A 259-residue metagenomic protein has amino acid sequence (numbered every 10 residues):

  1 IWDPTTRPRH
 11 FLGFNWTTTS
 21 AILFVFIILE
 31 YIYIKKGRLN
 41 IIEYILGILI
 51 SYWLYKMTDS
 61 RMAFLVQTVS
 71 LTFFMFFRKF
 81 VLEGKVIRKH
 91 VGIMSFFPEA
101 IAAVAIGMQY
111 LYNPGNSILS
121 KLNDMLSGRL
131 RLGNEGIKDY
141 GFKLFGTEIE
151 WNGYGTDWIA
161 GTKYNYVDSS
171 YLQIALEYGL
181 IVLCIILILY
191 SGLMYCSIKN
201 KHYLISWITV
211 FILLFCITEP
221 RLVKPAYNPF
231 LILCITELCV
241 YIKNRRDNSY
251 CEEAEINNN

Functional and structural regions predicted by a protein language model:
I1-S117, G141, A160-R246: Hydrophobic transmembrane helix bundles of membrane-integrated enzymes that assemble and modify cell-envelope
I118-Y178: Long extracytoplasmic/lumenal interhelical loops at the membrane interface of multi-pass membrane proteins
R246-N259: Short, intrinsically disordered terminal tails adjacent to the first/last structured region
